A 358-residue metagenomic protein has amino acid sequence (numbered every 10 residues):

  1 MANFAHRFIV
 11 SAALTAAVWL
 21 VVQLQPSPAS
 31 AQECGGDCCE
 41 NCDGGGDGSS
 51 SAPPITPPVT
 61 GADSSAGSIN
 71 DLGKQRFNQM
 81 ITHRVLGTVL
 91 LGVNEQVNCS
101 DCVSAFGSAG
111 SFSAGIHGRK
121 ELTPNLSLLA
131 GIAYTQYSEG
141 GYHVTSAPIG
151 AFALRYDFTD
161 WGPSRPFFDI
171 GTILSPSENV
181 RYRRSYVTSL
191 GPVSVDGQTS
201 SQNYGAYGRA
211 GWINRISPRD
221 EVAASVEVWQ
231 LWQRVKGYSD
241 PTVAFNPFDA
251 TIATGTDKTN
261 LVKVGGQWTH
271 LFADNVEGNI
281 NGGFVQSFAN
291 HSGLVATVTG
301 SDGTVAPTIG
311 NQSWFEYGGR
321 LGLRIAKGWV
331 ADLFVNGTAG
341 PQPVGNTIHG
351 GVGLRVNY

Functional and structural regions predicted by a protein language model:
M1-S64: Cleavable N-terminal export/targeting peptides
D37-C42, W161-P163, I216-S217: Short, aromatic- and cysteine-enriched interfacial helices/patches that mediate contacts at lipid membranes
P57-N214, N336, Q342-P343, T347-R355: Outer membrane beta-barrel translocator domains of Type V secretion systems
G92-G110, I149-A151, R155, T251-Y358: Outer membrane beta-barrel transmembrane domains
F106-G107, I132, Q136-T145, P176-Y204 (+3 more regions): Extracellular/periplasm-exposed beta-strand and loop segments of Gram-negative cell-envelope proteins, dominated by
P124-A130, T159-F168, R219-V222, D274-G278 (+1 more regions): Repeated loop/turn-to-beta-strand initiation elements of outer-membrane beta-barrel proteins
F168-G171, A224-V228, I280-G282: Extended hydrophobic secondary-structure segments that form protein cores and membrane-embedded regions
Y204-I216, A223-L231, P241-T242, Q267 (+1 more regions): Outer-membrane beta-barrel porins/channels
